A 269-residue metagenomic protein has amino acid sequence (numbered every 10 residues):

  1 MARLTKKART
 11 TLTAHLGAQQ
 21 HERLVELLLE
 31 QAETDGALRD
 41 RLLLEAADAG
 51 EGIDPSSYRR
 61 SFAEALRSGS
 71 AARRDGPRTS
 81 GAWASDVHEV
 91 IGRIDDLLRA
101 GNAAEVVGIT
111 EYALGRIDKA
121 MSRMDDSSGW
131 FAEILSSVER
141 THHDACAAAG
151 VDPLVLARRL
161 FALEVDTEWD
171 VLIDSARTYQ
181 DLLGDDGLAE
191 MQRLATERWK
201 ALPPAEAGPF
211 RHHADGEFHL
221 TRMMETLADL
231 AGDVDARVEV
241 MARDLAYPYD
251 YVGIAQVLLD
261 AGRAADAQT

Functional and structural regions predicted by a protein language model:
M1-T269: Eukaryote-biased, non-catalytic alpha-solenoid scaffold regions
